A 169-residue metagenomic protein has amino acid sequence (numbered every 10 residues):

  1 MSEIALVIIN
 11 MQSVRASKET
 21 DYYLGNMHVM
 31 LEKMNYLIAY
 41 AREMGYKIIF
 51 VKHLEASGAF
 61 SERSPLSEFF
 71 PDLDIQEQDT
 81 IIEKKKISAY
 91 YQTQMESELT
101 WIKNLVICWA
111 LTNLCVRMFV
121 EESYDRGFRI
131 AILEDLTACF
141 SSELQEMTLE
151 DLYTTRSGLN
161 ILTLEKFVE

Functional and structural regions predicted by a protein language model:
M1-I81: Active-site acidic carboxylates
S2-A5, S61-E169: Active-site-adjacent betaalpha module
